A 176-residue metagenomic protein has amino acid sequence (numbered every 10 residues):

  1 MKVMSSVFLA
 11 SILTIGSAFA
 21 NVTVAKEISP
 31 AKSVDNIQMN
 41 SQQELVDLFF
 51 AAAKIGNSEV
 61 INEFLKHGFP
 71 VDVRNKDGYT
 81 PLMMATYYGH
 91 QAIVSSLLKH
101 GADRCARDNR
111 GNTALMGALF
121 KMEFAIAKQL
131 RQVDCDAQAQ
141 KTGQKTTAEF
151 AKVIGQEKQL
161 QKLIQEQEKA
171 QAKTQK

Functional and structural regions predicted by a protein language model:
M4-S5, G16-H67, E168-K176: Intrinsically disordered, low-complexity regulatory segments in ankyrin-centric signaling systems
F64, L97, L130, L163-I164: Conserved hydrophobic site in ankyrin repeats
